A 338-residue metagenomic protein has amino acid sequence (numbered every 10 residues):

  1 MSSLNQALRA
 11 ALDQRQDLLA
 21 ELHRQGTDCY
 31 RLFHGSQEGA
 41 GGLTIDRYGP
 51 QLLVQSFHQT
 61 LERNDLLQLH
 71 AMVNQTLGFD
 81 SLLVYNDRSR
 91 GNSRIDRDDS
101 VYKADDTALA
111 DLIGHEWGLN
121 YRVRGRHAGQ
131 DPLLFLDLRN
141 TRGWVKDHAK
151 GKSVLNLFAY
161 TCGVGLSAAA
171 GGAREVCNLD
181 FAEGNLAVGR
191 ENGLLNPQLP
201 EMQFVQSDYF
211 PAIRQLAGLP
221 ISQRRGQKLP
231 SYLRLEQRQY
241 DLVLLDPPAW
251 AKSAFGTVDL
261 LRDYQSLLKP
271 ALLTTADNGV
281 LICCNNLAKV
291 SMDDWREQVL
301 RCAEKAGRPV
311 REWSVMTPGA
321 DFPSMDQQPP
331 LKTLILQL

Functional and structural regions predicted by a protein language model:
M1-Q51, F57: Non-catalytic accessory regions of SAM-dependent methyltransferases
E38-G39, L43-D46, D65-L136, G143: Non-catalytic substrate-recognition/targeting regions of SAM-dependent transferases
G151-Y160: Conserved class I S-adenosyl-L-methionine
T161-R174: Conserved SAM-binding loop of SAM-dependent methyltransferases across substrates and taxa, primarily the Class I
E175-D180: Conserved SAM-binding motif I beta-strand of class I
G184-Q239: S-adenosyl-L-methionine
N185, R224-S231, Y240-P270: Mobile active-site "lid"/loop adjacent to the S-adenosyl-L-methionine
Q239, V280-L338: C-terminal catalytic and target-recognition region of SAM-dependent MTase-like enzymes, primarily methyltransferases
